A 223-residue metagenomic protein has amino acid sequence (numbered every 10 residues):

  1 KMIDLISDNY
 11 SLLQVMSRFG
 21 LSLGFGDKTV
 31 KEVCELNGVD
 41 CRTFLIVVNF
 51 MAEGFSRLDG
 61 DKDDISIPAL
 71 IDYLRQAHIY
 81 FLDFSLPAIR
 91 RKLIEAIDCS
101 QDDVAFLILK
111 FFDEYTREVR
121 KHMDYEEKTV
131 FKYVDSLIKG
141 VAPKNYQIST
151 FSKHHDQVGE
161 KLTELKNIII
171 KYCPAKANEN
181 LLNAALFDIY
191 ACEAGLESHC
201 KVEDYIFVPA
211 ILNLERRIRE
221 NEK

Functional and structural regions predicted by a protein language model:
K1-K223: Small-residue-biased structural context
